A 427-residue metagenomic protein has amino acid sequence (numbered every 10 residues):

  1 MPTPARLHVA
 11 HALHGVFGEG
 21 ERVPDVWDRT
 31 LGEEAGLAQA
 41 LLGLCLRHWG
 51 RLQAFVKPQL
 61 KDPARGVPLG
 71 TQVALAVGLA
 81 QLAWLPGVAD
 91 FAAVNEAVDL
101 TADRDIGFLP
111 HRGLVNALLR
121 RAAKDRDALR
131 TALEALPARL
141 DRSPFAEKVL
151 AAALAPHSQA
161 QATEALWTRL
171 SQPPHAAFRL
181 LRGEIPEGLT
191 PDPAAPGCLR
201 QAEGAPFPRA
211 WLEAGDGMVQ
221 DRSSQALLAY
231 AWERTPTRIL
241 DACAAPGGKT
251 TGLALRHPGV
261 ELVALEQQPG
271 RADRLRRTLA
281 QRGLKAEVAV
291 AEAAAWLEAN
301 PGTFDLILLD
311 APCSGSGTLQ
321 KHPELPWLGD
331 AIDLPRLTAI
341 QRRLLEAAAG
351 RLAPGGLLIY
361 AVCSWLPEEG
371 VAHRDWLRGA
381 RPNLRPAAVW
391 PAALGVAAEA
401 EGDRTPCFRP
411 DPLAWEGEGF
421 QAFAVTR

Functional and structural regions predicted by a protein language model:
M1-R427: S-adenosylmethionine
